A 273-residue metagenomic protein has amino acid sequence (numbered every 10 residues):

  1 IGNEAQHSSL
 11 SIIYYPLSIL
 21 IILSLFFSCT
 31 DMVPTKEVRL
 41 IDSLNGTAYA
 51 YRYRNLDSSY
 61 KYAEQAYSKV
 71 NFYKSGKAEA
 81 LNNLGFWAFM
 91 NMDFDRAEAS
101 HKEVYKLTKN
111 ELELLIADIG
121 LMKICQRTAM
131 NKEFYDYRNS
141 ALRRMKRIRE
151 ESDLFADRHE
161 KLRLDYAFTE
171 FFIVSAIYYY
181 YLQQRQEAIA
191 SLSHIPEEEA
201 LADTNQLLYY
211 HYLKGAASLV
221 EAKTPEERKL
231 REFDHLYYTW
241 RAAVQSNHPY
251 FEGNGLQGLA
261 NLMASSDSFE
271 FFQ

Functional and structural regions predicted by a protein language model:
H7-L17: Arg/Gly-rich low-complexity intrinsically disordered repeat tracts
P16-S24: Bacterial N-terminal signal peptides
C29-Q273: A "functional boundary" signal
